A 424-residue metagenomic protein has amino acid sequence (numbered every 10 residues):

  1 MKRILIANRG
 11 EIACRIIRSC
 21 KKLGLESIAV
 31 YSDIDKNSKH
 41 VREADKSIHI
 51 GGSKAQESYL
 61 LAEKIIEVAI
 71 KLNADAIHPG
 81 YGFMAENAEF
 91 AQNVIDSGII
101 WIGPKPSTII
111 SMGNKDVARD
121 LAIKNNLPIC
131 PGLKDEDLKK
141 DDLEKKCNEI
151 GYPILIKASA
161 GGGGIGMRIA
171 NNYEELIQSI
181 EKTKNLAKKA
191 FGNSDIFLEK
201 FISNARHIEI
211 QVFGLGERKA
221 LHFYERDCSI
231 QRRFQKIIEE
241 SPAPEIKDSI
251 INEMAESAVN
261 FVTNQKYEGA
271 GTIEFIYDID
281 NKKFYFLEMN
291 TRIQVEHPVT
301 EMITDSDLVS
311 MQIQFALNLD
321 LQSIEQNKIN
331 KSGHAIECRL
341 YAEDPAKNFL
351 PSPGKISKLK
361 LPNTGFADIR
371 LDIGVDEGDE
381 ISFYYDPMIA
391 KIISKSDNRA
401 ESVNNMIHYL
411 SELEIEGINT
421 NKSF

Functional and structural regions predicted by a protein language model:
M1-K124, D137-K145: ATP-binding N-terminal substructure of ATP-dependent carboxylate-amine bond-forming enzymes
I6-L25, S47-H49, I70-L72, I99 (+5 more regions): ATP-dependent carboxylate activation and anion-phosphoryl transfer catalytic cores that bind Mg-ATP to form
G52-E63, T108-I109, I129-E136, L155-G164 (+1 more regions): Short, basic, helix/turn surface patches
S58, F83, S111, E136 (+3 more regions): Alpha-helix initiation/capping motif
V117-K134, P244-I246: Conserved thiamine diphosphate
L133-C147, S310-I313: A short, flexible low-complexity segment enriched in Lys/Arg and Gly/Pro that occurs in N-terminal basic tails
K146-L155: Acidic/histidine-enriched active-site and ligand-binding environments that engage anionic O-linkages
